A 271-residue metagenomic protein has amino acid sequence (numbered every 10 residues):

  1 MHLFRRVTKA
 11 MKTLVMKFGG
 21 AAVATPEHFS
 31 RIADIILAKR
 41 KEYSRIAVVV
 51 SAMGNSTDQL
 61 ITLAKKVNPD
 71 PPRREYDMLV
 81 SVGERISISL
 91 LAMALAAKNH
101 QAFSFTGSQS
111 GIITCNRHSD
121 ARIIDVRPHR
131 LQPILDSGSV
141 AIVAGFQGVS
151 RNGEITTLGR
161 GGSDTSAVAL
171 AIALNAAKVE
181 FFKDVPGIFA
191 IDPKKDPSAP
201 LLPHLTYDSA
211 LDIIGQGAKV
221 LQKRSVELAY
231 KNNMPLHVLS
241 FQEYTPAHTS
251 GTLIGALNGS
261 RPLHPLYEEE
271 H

Functional and structural regions predicted by a protein language model:
M1-L3, H271: Intrinsic structural disorder
L3-Y230: Nucleotide/pyrophosphate-binding catalytic subdomain
A10-K12, S108-Q109, S119, M234 (+2 more regions): Generic structural motif recognizing short loop/turn segments at the entrances and edges of beta-strands
S104, A210, L236-V238, I254: Generic structural hydrophobic/aromatic packing signal, biased to beta-strands
F146-Q147, S240-Q242, N258: A broadly conserved detector of short glycine/acidic/proline-rich loop/turn motifs that flank catalytic sites and bind
A218-K223, L228-S250: Conserved glycine-bearing catalytic or ligand-binding loops at nucleotide- and phosphate-handling centers of large
L253-H271: A conserved regulatory-domain signal marking ACT and ACT-like small-molecule sensing domains and adjacent regulatory
